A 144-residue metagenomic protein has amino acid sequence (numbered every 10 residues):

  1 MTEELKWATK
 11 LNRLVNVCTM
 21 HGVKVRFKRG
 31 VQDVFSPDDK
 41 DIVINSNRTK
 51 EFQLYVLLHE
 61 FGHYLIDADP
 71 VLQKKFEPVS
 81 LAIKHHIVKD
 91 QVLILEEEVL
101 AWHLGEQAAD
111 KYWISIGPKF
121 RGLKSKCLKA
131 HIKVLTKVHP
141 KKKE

Functional and structural regions predicted by a protein language model:
M1-K28, L93-G105, Y112, K143: A metal-dependent hydrolase signature that marks the N-terminal structural subdomain at the beginning of catalytic folds
E4-F52, Y64-A68, Q73-K74: Active-site scaffold of zinc-dependent metalloenzymes
T9-K10, T49-F52, I94, E106-E144: Long, well-structured alpha-helical subdomains associated with metal-dependent extracellular/ecto-lumenal hydrolases
V34, D67-V99, H103: Post-HEXXH active-site segment of zinc metalloproteases
F52-E60: Short alpha-helical catalytic segment bearing the HExxH-like zincin motif of zinc-dependent metalloproteases
E60-H63, E98: Acidic active-site catalytic centers that drive phospho-/nucleotidyl reactions and related ester hydrolyses
G62, I66, G105-A109: Hydrophobic residues within well-ordered, non-membrane alpha-helices that form the packing/core of soluble catalytic
